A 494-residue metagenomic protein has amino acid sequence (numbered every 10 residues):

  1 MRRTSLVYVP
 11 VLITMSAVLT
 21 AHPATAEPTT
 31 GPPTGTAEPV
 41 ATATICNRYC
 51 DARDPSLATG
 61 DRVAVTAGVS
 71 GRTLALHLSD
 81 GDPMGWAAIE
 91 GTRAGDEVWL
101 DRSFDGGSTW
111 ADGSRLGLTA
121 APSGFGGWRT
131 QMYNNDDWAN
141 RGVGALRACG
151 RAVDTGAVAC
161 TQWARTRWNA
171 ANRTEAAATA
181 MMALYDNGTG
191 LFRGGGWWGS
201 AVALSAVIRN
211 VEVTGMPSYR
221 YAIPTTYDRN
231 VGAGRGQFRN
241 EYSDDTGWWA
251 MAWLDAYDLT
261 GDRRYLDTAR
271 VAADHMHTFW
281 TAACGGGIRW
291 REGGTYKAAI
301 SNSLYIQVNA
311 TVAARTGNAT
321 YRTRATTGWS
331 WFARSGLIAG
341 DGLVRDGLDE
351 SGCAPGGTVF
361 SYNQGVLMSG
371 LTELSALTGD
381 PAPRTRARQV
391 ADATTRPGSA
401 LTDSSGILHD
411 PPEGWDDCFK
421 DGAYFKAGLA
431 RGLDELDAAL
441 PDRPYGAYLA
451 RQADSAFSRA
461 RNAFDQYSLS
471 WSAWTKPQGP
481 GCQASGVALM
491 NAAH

Functional and structural regions predicted by a protein language model:
M1-T30: Secretory targeting and sorting signals
P28-N172: Post-signal peptide N-terminal regions of Sec-secreted extracellular proteins
N169-A206, N210-D244, W248, A256 (+3 more regions): CBM-like carbohydrate-recognition segments
V211, Y257, A313-G317, S375 (+3 more regions): Short coil/turn linking the two alpha-helices of tandem helical-hairpin repeats
P224-R315, R322-T326: Extended ligand-binding groove/face enriched in aromatic
S303-L304, S361-E373, A391, F425-G428 (+1 more regions): Aromatic- and acid-rich polysaccharide-binding/catalytic face of secreted or lumenal carbohydrate-active enzymes
N309-A313, T320-L374: Active-site cradle of extracellular carbohydrate-active enzymes
V366-T378, P383-A400: Oxyanion-binding "anion nests"
